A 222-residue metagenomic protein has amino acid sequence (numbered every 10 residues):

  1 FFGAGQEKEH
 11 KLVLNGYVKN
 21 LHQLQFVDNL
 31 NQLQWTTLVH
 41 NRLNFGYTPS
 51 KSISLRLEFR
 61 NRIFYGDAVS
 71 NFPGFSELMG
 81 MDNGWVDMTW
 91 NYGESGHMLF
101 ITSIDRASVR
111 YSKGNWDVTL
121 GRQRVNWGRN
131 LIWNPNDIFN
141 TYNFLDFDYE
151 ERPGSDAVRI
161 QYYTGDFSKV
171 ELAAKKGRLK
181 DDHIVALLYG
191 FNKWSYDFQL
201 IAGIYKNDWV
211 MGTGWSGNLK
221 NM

Functional and structural regions predicted by a protein language model:
F1-N15, G66-S76, D208: Outer-membrane beta-barrel biogenesis signature
Q6-V27, L57, S168-K169: Transmembrane beta-strand segments of Gram-negative outer membrane beta-barrel proteins
L14, G114-N115, T141-M222: Signature for the C-terminal beta-barrel architecture of outer-membrane proteins
G16-H22, L57-N61, L120-R122, L172-K176 (+1 more regions): Transmembrane beta-barrel strands of outer-membrane/channel proteins
Y17, Q25-L30, Y92-L99, Y205-M222: Outer-membrane beta-barrel pore domains
L21-Q25, R62-G66, V125-G128, F167 (+2 more regions): Structural signature of outer-membrane beta-barrel domains
H22-V39: Surface-exposed strand-loop-strand hairpins of Gram-negative outer-membrane beta-barrel proteins
G46-K169: Outer membrane beta-barrel
